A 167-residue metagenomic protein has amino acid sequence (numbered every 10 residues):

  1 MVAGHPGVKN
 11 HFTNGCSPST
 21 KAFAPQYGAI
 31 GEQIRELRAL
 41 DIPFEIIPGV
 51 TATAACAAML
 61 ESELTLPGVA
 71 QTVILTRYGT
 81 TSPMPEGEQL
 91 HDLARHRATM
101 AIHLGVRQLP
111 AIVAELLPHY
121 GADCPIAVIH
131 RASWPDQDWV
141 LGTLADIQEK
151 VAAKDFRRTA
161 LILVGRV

Functional and structural regions predicted by a protein language model:
M1-P6, S19-F23, P48: Glycine-rich beta-strand-to-loop/alpha-helix junction loops that act as flexible
P6, H11-T20, A29, I34-E36 (+3 more regions): A contiguous loop/helix-start segment that scaffolds small-molecule binding in enzyme catalytic cores
F44-I46, L64: Hydrophobic beta-strand scaffold residues
I46-A52: Active-site nucleophile and cofactor-binding loops and adjacent substrate-binding regions of central metabolic enzymes
A52, A57-T81: Short, glycine-/small-residue-rich phosphate/pyrophosphate-handling segment
